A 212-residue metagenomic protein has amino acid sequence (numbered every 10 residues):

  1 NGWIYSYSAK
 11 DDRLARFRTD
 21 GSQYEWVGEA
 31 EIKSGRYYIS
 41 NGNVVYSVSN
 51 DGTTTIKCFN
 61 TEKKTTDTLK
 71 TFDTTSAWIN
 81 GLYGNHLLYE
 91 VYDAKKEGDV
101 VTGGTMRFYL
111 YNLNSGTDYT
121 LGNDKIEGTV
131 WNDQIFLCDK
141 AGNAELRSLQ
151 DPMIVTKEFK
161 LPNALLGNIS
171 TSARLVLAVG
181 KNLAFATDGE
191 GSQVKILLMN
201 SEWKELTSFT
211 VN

Functional and structural regions predicted by a protein language model:
N1, E31-N41, T74-G84, G122-Q134 (+2 more regions): Repeated scaffold domains used in trafficking and secretory/extracellular systems, primarily beta-propellers
N1, Y5-F17, S22-W26, E31-N41: Long, acidic/polar, low-complexity amphipathic helices and coiled-coil-like
Y5-S6, Y46-S47, L87-E90, F136-C138 (+1 more regions): Residue position within the beta-strands of beta-propeller blades
K10, N50-D51, D93, A141 (+1 more regions): Residue-level signature of beta-propeller blades and closely related beta-rich strand-turn architectures in secreted
D12-E29, T54-T71, G98-G122, N143-G167 (+1 more regions): Surface-exposed loop/turn elements that mediate protein-protein interactions on large endomembrane-trafficking
Y37-Y38, V45-Y46, G52, V91: Solenoidal tandem-repeat scaffolds enriched in leucines and small polar residues
S47-V48, L88-E97, E158-N163, T187: Short regulatory "switch" loops immediately downstream of catalytic or recognition motifs within protein catalytic
G167-M199: Ankyrin-repeat and related helical/solenoid repeat scaffolds used for protein-protein interactions
